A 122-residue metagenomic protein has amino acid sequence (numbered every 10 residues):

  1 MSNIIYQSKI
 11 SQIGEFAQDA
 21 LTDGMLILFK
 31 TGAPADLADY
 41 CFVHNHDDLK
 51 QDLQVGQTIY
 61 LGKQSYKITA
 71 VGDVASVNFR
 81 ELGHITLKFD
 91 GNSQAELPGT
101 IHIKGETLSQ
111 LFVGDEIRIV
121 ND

Functional and structural regions predicted by a protein language model:
M1-G24: N-terminal, charge-rich interaction modules
I27, G91-D122: Helix-rich interaction surfaces within compact, conserved domain-sized segments that mediate assembly or partner
L37-D48, Q94-I103: Short, structured beta-strand/loop micro-motifs enriched in basic residues and often containing a Trp
Q51-L53, I59-Y60, L111: Short, well-ordered loop/turn sites that connect or cap secondary structure elements
Q57-K67: Short coil-to-beta-strand transition motifs
Q64-S65, V71-V77: Short, conserved beta-turn/loop elements at beta-strand boundaries and strand-helix junctions
A75-T86: Short, solvent-exposed secondary-structure boundary/capping segments
